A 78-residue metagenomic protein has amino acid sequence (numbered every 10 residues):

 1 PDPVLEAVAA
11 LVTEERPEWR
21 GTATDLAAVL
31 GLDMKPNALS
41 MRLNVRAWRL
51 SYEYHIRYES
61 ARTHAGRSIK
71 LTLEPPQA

Functional and structural regions predicted by a protein language model:
P1-A78: DNA transaction DNA-binding modules
